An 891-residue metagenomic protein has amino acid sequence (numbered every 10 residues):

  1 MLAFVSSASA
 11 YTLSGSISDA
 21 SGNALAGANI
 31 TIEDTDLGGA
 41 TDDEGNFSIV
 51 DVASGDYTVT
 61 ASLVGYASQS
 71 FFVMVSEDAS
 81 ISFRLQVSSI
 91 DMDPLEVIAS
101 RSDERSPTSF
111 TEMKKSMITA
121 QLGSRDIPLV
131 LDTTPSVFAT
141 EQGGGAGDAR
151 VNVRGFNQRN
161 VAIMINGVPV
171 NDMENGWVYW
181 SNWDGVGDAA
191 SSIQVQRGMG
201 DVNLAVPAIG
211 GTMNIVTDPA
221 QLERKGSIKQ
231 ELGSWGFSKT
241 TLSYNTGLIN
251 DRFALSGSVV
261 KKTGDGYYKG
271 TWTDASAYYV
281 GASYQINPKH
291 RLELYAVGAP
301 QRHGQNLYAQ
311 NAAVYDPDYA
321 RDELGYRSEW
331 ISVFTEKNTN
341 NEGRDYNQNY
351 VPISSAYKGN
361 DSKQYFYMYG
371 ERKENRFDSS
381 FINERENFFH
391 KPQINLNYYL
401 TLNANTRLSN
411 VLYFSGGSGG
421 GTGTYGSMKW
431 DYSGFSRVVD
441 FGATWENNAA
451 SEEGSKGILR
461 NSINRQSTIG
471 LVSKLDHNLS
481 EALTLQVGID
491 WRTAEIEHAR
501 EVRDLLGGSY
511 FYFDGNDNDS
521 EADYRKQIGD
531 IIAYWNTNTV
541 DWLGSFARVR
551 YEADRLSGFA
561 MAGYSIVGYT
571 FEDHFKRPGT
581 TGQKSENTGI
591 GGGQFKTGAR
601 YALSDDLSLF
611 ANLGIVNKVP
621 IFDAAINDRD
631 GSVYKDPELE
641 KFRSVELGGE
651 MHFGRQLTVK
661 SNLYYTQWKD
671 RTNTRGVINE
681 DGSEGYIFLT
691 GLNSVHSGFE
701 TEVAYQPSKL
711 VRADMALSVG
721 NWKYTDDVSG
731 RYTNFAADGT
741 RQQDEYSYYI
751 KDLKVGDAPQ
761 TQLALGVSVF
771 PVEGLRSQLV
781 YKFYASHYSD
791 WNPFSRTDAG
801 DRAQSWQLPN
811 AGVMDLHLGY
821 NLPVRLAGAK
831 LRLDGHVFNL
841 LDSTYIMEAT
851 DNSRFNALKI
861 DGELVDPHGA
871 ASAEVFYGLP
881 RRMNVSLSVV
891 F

Functional and structural regions predicted by a protein language model:
N29-E33, S62-Y66, S76-A120, Q158: Short, acidic, small-residue-rich periplasmic hinge/interaction motif at the N-terminus of Gram-negative outer-membrane
V50, A120, P169-R197, V216-T217 (+1 more regions): Short acidic/polar hinge/loop motifs at secondary-structure boundaries that mediate gating or recognition
P128-P169, S191: Extracytoplasmic beta-strand/coil segments of soluble accessory domains associated with Gram-negative outer-membrane
D184-K229: A beta-strand signature from Gram-negative outer-membrane beta-barrel systems, especially the internal plug domain
K225, L232-T263, Y268-N306, Y315-P317 (+4 more regions): Transmembrane beta-barrel wall of Gram-negative outer-membrane proteins
R407-Y413, A602, S608-G614, E638-D714 (+2 more regions): Membrane-embedded beta-barrel scaffold of Gram-negative outer-membrane proteins
E552-R555, Y665-Q667, L689-P793, S886-V890: Gram-negative outer-membrane beta-barrel transporters
G774, F783-F794, Y820-F891: C-terminal beta-signal and adjacent terminal beta-strands/loops of Gram-negative outer-membrane beta-barrel proteins
